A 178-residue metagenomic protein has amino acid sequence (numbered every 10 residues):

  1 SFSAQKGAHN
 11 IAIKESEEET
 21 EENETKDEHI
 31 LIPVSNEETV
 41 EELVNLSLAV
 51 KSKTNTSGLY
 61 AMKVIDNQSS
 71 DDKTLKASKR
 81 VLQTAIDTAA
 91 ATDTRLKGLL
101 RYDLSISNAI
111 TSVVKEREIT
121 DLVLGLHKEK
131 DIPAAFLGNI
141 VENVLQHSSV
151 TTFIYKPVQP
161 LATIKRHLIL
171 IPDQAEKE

Functional and structural regions predicted by a protein language model:
S1-I32, E38, S57-G58, A77 (+7 more regions): Membrane-interfacial segments at transmembrane helix termini in multi-pass membrane proteins
E21-N23, K51, V114: Replace "in large, NTP-powered and nucleic-acid-processing enzymes" with "in large, NTP-powered factors and other
T25-A77, T88, L99, R166-E178: Small/aliphatic-rich secondary-structure junction motif
V64-D66, H127-K128, P157-Q159: Short, ordered loop/turn segments at secondary-structure junctions
L75-L82, V141: Amphipathic alpha-helical segments in well-structured domains
T92-L122: Structural beta-alpha unit
V114, I140-V141, K156: ATP/nucleotide-binding catalytic cores
